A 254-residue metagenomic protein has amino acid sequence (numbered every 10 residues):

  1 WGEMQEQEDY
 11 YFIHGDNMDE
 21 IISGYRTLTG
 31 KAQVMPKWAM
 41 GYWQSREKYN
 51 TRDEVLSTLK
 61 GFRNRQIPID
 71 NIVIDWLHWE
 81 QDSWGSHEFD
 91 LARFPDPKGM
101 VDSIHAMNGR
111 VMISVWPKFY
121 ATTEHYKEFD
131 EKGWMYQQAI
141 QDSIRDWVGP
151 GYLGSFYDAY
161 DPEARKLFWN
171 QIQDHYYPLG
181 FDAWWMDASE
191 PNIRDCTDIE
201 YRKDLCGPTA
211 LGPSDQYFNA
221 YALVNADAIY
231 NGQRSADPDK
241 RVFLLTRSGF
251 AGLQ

Functional and structural regions predicted by a protein language model:
W1-Q254: Catalytic-domain carbohydrate-binding cleft regions of carbohydrate-active enzymes
